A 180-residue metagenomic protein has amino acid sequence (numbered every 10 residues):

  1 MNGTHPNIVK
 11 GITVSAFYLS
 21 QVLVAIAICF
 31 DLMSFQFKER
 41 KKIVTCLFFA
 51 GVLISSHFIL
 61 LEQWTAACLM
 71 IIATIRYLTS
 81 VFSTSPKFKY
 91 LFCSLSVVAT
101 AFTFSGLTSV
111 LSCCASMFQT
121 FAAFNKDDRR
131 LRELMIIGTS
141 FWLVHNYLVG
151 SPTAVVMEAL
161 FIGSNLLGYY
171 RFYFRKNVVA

Functional and structural regions predicted by a protein language model:
H5-A180: Alpha-helical membrane-protein topology signature
